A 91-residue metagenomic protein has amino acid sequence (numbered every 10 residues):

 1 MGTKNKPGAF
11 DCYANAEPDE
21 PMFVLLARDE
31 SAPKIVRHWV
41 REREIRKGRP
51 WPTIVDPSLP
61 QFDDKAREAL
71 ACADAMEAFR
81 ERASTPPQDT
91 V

Functional and structural regions predicted by a protein language model:
M1-R37: N-terminal acidic leader/helix
M1-T3, A78-V91: Short intrinsically disordered terminal tails
A9, F23, I54, Q88-D89: Intrinsically disordered, low-complexity segments enriched in proline/serine/threonine
F10, A14, L59, P87-D89: Surface-exposed ligand/attachment interfaces on beta-rich extracellular proteins
F23-A75: Amphipathic alpha-helical packing elements
